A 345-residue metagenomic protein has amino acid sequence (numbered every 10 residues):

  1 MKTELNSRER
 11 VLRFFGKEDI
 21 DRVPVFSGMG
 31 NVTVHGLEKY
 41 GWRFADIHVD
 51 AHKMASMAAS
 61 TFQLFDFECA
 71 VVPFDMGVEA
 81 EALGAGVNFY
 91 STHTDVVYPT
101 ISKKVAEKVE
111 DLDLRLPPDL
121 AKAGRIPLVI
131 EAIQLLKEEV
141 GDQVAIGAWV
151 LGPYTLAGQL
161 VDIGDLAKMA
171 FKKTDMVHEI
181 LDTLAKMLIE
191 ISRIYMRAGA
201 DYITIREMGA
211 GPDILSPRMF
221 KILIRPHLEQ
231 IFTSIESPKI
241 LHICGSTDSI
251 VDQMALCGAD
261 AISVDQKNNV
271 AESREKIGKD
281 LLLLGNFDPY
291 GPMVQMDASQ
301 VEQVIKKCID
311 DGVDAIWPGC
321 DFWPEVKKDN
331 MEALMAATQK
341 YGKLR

Functional and structural regions predicted by a protein language model:
M1-H35, Y40-F44, M57, E68 (+2 more regions): Active-site loop segments of alpha/beta catalytic cores
K39-M76: Segments that shape or occlude catalytic/ligand-binding pockets
R43, V49-H52, K103-D111, A123 (+1 more regions): Intrinsic-disorder/low-complexity, polar/charged segments
P73-P118, Q143: A contiguous, low-structure linker/loop signature
